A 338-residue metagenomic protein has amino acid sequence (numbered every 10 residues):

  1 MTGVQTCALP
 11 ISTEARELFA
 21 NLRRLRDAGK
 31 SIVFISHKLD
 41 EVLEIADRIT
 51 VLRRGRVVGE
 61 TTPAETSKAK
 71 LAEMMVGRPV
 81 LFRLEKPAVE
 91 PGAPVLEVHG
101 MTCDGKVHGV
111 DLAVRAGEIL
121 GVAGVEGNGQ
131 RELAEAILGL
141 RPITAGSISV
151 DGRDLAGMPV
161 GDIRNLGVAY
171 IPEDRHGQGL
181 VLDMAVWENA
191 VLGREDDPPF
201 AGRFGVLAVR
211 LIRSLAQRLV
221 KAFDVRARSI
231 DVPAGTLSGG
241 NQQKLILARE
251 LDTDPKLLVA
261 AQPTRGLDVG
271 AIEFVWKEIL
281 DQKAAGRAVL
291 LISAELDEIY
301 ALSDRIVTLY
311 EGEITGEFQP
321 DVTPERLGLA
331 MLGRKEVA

Functional and structural regions predicted by a protein language model:
M1-C7: Single conserved hydrophobic/aromatic residue that forms the stacking wall/gate of nucleotide- or nucleobase-binding
A8-A338: Glycine-rich phosphate-binding loops of nucleotide-dependent enzymes
